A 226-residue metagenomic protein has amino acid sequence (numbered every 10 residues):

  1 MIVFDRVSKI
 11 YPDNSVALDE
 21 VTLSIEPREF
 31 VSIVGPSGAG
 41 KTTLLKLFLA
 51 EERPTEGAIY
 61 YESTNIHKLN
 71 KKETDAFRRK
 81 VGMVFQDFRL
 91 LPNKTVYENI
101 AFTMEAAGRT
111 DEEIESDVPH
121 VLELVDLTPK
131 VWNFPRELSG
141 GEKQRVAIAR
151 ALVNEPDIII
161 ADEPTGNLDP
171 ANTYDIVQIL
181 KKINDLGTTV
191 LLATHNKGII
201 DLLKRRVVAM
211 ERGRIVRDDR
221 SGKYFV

Functional and structural regions predicted by a protein language model:
L49: Helix-to-loop junction immediately C-terminal to a conserved catalytic motif
G57-N65: Conserved ABC transporter NBD signature motif
T64-N65, A101, E105, E112-K130: Conserved ABC ATPase "signature" region
K94-A101: Short coil-to-helix segment of the ABC ATPase nucleotide-binding domain corresponding to the Q-loop/switch region
F134-L138, E142: Conserved ABC ATPase signature
V153-D157: A short, proline-enriched helix->beta-strand linker immediately N-terminal to the Walker B motif in ABC-type P-loop
I159-D162: Catalytic Walker B motif of ABC-type/P-loop ATPase nucleotide-binding domains
